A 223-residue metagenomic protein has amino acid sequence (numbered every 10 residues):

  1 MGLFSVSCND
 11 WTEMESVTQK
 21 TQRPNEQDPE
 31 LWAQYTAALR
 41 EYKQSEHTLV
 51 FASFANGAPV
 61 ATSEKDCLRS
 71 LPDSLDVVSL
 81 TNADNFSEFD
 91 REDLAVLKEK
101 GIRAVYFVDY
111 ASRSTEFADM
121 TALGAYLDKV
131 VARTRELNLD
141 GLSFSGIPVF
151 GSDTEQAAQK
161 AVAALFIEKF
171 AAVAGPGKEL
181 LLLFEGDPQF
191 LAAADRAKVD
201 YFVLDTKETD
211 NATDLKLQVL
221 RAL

Functional and structural regions predicted by a protein language model:
M1-E46: Bacterial Sec-dependent N-terminal signal peptides
S45-L220: Chitinase-like catalytic core of GlcNAc-active glycosidases
L223: Active-site clefts of carbohydrate-active enzymes
